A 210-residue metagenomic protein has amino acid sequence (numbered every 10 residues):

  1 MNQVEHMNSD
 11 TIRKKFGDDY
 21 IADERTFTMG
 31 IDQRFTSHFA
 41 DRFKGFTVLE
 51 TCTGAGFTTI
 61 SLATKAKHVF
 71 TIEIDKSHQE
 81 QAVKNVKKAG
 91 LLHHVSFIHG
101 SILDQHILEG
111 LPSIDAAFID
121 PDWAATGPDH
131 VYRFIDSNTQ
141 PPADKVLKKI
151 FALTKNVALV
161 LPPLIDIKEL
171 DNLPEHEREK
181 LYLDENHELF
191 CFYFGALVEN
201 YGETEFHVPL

Functional and structural regions predicted by a protein language model:
M1-L49, I60, T64: S-adenosyl-L-methionine
G30-I31, G54, P142: Short secondary-structure boundary/capping elements
F39, F43, V48-L62, I102 (+2 more regions): Conserved proline-anchored active-site loop of SAM-dependent methyltransferases that bridges a beta-strand
H68-E73: Conserved SAM-binding motif I beta-strand of class I
D75-P112: S-adenosyl-L-methionine
G110-E179: S-adenosylmethionine
K168-L210: Class I S-adenosyl-L-methionine
